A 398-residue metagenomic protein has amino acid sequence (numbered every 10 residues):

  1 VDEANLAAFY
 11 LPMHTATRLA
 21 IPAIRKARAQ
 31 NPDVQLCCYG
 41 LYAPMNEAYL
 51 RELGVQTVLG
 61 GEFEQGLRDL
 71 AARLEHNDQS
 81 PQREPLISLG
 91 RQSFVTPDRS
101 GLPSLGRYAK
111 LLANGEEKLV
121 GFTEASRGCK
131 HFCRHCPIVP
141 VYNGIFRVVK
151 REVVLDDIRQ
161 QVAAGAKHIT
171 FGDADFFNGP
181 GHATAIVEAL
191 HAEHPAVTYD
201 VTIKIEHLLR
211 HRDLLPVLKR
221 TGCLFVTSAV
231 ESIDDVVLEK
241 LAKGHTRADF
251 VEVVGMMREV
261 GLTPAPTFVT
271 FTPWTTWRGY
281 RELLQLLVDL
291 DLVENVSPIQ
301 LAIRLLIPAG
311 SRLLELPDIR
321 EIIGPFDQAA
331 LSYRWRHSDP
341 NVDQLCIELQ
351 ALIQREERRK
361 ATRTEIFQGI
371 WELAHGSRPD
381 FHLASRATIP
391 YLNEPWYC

Functional and structural regions predicted by a protein language model:
V1-A163: Acidic, low-complexity intrinsically disordered segments
N5, Q56, K167, L224 (+1 more regions): Short acidic/polar active-site loop segments enriched in Thr and Asp
P12, L41, A174-F176, T202-E206 (+3 more regions): Active-site beta-loop-alpha junctions enriched in small/polar residues
K26, D33, R51, L74-E75 (+2 more regions): Radical SAM enzyme core and accessory elements
R28-D33, H191-V197, V260, D291-N295: Short helix-capping segments at alpha-helix termini
M45-E47, H131, P180-G181, V236 (+3 more regions): Flexible glycine/acidic-rich beta-alpha junction loops that bind and position SAM and/or redox cofactors in anaerobic
E47-E52, L214, W274-D289: Catalytic cores of alpha/beta
S104-T263: Radical SAM [4Fe-4S] cluster-binding motif and immediate context
